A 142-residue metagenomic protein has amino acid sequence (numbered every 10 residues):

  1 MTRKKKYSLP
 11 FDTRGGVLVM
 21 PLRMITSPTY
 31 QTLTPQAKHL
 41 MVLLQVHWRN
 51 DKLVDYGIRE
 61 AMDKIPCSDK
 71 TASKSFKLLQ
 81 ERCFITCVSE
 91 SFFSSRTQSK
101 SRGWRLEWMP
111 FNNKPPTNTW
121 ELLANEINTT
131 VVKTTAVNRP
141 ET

Functional and structural regions predicted by a protein language model:
M1-R59, D63-K64, S99, T142: Short recognition helix of helix-turn-helix/winged-helix DNA-binding domains
M1-T13, M109-T142: Charged low-complexity intrinsically disordered patches
Q36, V46-R105, M109-P110: Winged helix-turn-helix DNA-binding recognition segment
